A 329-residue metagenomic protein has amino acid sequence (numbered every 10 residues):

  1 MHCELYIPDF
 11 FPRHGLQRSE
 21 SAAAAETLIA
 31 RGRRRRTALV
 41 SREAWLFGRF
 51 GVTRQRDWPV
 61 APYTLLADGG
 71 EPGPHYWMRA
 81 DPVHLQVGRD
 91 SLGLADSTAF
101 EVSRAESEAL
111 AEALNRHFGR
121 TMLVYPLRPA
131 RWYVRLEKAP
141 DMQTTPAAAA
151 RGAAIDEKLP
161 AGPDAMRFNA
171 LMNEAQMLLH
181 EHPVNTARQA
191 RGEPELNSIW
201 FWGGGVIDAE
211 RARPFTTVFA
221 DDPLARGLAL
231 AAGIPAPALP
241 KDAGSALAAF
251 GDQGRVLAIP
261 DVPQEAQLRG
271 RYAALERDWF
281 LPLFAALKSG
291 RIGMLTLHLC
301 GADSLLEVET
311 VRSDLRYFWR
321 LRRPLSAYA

Functional and structural regions predicted by a protein language model:
M1-E20, S326-Y328: Short, extreme N-terminal leader segments that mark the start of a protein/domain
L16-S107, A113: An N-terminal, globular interaction/scaffold subdomain
T27-R36, R116-M122, P235-A236, R277-M294 (+1 more regions): Structural alpha-beta junctions
D68-H75, P82-Q176: A contiguous, mid-domain pocket- or channel-lining segment that forms the substrate-recognition surface
V124-Y125, T186-A190, G290-L299: Flexible, glycine/charged-enriched surface loops at secondary-structure junctions
A130-W132, E193-G204, L299-V308: A glycine-rich phosphate-binding loop feature that marks nucleotide/adenosyl-phosphate handling sites
P146-A149, D156-L275: A contiguous, surface-oriented mixed alpha/beta subdomain in the mid-to-C-terminal portion of proteins that forms
F250-Q253, D261-A329: C-terminal regions of proteins
